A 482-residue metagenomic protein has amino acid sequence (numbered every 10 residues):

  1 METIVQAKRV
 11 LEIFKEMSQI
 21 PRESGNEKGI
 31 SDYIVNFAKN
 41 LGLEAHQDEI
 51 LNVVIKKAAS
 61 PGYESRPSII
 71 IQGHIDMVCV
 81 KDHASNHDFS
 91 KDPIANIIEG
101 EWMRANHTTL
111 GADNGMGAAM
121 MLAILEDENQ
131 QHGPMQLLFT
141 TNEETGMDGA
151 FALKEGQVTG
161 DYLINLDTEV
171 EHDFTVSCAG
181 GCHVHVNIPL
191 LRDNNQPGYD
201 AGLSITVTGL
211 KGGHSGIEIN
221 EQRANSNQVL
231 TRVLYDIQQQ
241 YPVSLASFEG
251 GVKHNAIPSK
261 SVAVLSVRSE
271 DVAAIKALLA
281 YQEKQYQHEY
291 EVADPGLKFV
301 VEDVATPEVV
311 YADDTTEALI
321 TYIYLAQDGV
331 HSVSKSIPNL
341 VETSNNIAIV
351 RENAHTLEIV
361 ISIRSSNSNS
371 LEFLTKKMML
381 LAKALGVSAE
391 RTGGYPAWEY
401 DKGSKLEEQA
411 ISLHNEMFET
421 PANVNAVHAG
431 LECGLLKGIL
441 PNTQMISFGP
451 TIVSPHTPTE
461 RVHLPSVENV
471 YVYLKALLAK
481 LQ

Functional and structural regions predicted by a protein language model:
E2-W102: Acidic/His- and Gly-rich active-site-bordering loop/insert found across diverse amide/peptide-bond hydrolases
V10, K335-P338, E342-L357, S362 (+2 more regions): Zn-dependent metallopeptidase/amidohydrolase metal-coordination segment
Y63-T145, A150-D161, Y324-D328, V333-S334 (+2 more regions): Active-site metal-coordination/substrate-binding segment of hydrolases, especially metallo-dependent peptidases
I75-M77, L138-G146, T168-E171, K211 (+2 more regions): Acidic, glycine-rich active-site loops and adjacent beta-strand->loop/helix elements that engage anionic groups
E101-R104, E144, L153-R364: Midchain, well-structured core segments that form catalytic/ion-binding scaffolds
G156, R223-Q240, E270-V272, A318-Y324 (+4 more regions): His/Asp/Glu-rich mid-to-C-terminal helical/loop segments that flank catalytic regions of hydrolases
E218-N220, N225-F248, Y400-T443: Active-site-adjacent substrate-binding region of metalloamidase/peptidase-like peptide-processing proteins
L340-A429: Substrate-recognition/cap regions that form aromatic- and gly/pro-loop-enriched pockets for small-molecule ligands
